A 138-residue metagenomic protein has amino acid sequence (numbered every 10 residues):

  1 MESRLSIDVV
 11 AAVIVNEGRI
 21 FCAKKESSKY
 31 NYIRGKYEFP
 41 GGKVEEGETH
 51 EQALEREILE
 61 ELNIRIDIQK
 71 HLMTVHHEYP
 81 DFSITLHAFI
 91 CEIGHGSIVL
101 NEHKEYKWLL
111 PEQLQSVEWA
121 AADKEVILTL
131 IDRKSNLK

Functional and structural regions predicted by a protein language model:
M1-F21, K43: Conserved N-terminal beta-strand and adjoining loop/helix that marks the start of the Nudix/MutT-like hydrolase domain
E2-R4, I131-K138: Generic C-terminal helix-cap and adjacent flexible tail
D8-V10, G18, I84-H87, K104: Change "...and in nucleic-acid phosphodiester-cleaving endonucleases..." to "...and in nucleic-acid processing enzymes
I14-V15, C22, C91-I93, W108: Conserved hydrophobic "DFG−1" position in protein kinase catalytic cores
K29-G35: A conserved beta-turn-beta hairpin within the catalytic core of GNAT-like acetyltransferases that forms part
F39-H71, L110: The catalytic Nudix box helix
R65, V75-S97, E105: Active-site-adjacent beta-strand/loop module that shapes the phosphate/pyrophosphate-binding cleft
I90, V99-L130: NUDIX/MutT-family hydrolases
